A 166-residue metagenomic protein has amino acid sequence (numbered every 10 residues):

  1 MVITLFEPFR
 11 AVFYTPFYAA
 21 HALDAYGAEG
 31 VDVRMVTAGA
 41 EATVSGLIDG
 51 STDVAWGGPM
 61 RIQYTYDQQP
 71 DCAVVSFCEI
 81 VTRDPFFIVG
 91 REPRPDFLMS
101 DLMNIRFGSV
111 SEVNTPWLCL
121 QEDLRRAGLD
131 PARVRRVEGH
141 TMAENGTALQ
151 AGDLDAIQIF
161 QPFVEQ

Functional and structural regions predicted by a protein language model:
V2-E165: Short, glycine-/small- and polar/acidic-enriched structural segments that line small-molecule recognition paths
